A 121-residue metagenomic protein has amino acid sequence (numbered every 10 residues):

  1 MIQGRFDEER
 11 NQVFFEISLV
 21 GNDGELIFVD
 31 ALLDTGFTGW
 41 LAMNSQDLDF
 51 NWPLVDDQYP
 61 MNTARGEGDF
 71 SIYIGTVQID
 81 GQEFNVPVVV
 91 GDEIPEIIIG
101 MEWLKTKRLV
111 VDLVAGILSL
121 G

Functional and structural regions predicted by a protein language model:
M1-G121: Pepsin/retropepsin-fold aspartyl endopeptidases
